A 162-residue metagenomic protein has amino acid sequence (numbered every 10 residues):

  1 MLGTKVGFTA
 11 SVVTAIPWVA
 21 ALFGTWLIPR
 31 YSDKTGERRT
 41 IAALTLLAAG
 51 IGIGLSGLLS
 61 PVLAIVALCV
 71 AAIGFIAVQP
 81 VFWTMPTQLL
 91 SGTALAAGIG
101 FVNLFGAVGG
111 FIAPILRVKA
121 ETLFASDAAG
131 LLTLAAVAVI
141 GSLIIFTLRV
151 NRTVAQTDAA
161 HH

Functional and structural regions predicted by a protein language model:
M1-G3, K34-T35, M85-L90, L123: Helix-to-coil boundary motifs at intracellular loop junctions of multi-pass secondary transporters
G3-P17, A97-F101, A129-L132: Loop-to-transmembrane helix entry
P17, T35-M85: C-terminal transmembrane helical hairpin of 12-TM major facilitator-type secondary transporters
W18-W26, A107-F111: Residue-level signature of mid-helix packing/kink "hotspots" within the transmembrane helices of 12-pass Major
L22, L47-I51, A135-S142: Small-residue-rich packing faces within the transmembrane alpha-helices of Major Facilitator Superfamily
F23-E37, E121: Helix-to-loop junctions at the C-terminal end of transmembrane segments in multipass secondary transporters
L89-S126: A late C-terminal transmembrane helix in Major Facilitator Superfamily
L134-H162: Multi-pass alpha-helical transporter architecture, strongest for 12-TM Major Facilitator/SLC carriers used
